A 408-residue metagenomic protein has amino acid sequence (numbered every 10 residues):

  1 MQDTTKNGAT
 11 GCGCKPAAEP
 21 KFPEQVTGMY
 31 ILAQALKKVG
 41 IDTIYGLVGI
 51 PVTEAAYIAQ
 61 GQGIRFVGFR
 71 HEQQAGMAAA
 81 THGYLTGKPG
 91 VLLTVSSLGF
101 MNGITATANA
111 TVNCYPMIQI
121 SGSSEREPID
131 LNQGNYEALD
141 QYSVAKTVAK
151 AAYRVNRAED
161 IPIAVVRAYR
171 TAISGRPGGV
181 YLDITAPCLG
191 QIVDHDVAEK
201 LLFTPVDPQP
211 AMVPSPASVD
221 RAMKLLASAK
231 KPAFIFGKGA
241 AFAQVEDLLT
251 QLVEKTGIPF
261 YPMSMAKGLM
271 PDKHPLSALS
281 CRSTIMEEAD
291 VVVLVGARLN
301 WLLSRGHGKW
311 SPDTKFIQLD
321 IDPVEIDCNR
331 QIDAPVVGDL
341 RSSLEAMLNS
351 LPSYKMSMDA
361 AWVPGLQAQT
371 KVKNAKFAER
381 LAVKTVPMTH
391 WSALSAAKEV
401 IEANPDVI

Functional and structural regions predicted by a protein language model:
G11-A17, A55-Q62, I120, R126 (+3 more regions): Gly-rich Lys/Arg/Thr-decorated short loops/hinges at beta-loop-alpha junctions or inter-strand turns that position
C12, S121-A164, P262-A368: Glycine-rich, acidic loop regions that bind phosphate or pyrophosphate groups
P23, L139, T171-S228: Conformationally flexible catalytic loops at phosphate/diphosphate-handling active centers
P23-A108, V112-P116: N-terminal cofactor/phosphate-binding cores enriched in small/glycine residues, especially glycine-rich loops such as
M29-A33, V39-G40, L47-I50, A55-Y57 (+1 more regions): Active-site diphosphate/adenylate-binding microenvironment
D42-A80, L93, S121-G122, P214-S215 (+2 more regions): Anionic-ligand anchoring segments at beta-strand to alpha-helix junctions in alpha/beta enzyme folds, i.e., glycine
S124-E125, I184-G190, K238-A240, P323: Glycine-rich beta-alpha junction loops
